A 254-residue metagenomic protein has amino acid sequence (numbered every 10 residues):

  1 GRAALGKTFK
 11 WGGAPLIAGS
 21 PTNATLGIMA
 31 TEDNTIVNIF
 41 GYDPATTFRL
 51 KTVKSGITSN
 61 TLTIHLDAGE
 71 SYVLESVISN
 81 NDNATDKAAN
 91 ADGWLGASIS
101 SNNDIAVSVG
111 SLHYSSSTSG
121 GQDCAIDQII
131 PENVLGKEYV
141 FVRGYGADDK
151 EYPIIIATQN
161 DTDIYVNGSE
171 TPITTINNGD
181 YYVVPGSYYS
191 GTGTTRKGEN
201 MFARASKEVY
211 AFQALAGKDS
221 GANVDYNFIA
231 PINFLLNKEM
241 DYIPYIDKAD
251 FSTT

Functional and structural regions predicted by a protein language model:
G1-T254: Intrinsically disordered, low-complexity linker/terminal regions across diverse proteins
